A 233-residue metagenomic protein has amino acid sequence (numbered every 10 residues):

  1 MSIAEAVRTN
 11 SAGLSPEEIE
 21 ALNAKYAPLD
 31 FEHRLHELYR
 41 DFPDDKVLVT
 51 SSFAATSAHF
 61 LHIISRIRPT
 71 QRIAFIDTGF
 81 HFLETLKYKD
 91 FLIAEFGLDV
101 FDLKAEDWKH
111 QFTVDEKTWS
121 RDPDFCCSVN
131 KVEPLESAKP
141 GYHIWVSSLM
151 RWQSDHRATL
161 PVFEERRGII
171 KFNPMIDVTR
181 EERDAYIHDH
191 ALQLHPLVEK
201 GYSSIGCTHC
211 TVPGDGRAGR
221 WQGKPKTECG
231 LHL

Functional and structural regions predicted by a protein language model:
S2-L233: Nucleotide-activated chemistry modules centered on ATP-dependent adenylation/adenylyltransferase
